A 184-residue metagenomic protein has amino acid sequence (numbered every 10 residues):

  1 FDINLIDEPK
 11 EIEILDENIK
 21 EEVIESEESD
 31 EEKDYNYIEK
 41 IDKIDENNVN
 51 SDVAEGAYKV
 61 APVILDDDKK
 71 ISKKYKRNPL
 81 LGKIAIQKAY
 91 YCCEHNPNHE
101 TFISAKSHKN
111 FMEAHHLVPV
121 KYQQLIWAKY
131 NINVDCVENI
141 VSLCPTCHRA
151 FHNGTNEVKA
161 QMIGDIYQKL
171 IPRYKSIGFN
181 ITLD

Functional and structural regions predicted by a protein language model:
F1-A54: Internal, Lys/Arg-enriched amphipathic helical interaction segments that engage polyanionic partners
S29, Y37-K109, K121-C136, I177 (+1 more regions): Short, charged surface segments at domain edges that flank catalytic/cofactor-binding sites
N110-D184: A detector for short metal-coordination/catalytic motifs
